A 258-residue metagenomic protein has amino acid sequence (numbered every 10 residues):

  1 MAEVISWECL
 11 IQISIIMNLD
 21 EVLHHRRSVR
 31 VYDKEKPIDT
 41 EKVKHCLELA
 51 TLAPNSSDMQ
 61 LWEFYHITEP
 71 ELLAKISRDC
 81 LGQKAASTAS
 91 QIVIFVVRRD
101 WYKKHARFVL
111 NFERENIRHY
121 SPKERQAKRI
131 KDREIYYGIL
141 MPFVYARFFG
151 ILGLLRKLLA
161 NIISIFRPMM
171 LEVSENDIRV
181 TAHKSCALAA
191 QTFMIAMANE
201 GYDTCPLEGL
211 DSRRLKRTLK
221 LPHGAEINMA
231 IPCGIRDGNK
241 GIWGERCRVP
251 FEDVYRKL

Functional and structural regions predicted by a protein language model:
M1-E3, N55: Intrinsically disordered, low-complexity regions enriched in Ser/Pro/Gly/Gln/His and often acidic
E3-I16: Short, Lys/Arg-enriched N-terminal segments with co-localized hydrophobic residues within the first ~10-30 amino acids
I13-L258: Acidic, surface-exposed loops and disordered segments
